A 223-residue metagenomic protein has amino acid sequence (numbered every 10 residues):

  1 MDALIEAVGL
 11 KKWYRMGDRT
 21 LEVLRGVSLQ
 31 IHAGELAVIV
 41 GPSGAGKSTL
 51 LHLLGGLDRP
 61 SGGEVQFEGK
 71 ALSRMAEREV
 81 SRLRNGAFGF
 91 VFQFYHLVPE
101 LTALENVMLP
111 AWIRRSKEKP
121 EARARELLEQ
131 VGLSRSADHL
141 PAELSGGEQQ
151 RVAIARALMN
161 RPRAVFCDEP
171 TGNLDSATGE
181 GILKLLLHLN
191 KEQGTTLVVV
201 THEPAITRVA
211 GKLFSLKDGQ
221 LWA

Functional and structural regions predicted by a protein language model:
M1: Exposed loop/turn and edge beta-strand positions of beta-sandwich/beta-sheet ligand-binding modules
L4-L216: ABC family nucleotide-binding domain
W222: Short glycine-rich, flexible loops that bind phosphorylated cofactors or substrates
